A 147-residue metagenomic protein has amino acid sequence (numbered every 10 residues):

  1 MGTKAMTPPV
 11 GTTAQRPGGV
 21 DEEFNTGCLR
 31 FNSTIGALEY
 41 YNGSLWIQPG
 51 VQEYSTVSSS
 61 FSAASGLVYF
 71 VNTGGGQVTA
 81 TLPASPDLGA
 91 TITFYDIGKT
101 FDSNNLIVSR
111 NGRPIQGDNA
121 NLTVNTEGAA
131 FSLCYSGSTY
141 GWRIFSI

Functional and structural regions predicted by a protein language model:
M1-G11, L45-S109, S138-I147: Exposed extracellular interaction/assembly regions and N-terminal maturation sites
T3-G18, F131-L133: A broadly tuned "polar low-complexity/structure-edge" signature
Q15, Q77-V78, Q116-G117: Short, solvent-exposed loop/turn segments at secondary-structure junctions
G18-Y41, G66-N72, D87-G98, A120-V124 (+1 more regions): Short hydrophobic/aromatic-rich beta-strand motifs
R30, L45-W46, P114: Short, solvent-exposed loop/turn motifs
Y40, I47-Q48, Q116: A sequence-level detector of short linear motifs
S109-D118: Short edge-strand/loop segments of extracellular domains
